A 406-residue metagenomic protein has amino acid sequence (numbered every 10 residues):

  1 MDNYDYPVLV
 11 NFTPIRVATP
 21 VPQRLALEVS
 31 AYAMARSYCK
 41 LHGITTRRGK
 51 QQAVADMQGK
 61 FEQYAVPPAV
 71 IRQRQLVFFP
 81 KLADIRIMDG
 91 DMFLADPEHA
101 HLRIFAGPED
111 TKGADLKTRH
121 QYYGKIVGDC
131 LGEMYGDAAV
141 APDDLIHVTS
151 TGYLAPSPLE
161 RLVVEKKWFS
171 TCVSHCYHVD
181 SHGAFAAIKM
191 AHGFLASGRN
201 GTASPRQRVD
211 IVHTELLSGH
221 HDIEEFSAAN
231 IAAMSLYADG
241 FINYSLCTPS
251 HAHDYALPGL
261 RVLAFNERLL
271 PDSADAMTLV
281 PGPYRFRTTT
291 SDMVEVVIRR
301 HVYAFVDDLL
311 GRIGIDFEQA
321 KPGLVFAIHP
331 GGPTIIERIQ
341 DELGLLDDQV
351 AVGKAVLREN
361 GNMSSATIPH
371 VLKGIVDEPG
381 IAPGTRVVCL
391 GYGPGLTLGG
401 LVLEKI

Functional and structural regions predicted by a protein language model:
M1-T118, I223-R300, A304-D308, Y392 (+1 more regions): Condensing-enzyme catalytic core mediating Claisen C-C bond formation in acyl metabolism
L9, Q207-I211, V387-C389: Short glycine-aspartate micro-motif
H101, A106-A114, T118-F194, V209-I211 (+1 more regions): Glycine- and small hydrophobic-enriched segments that form the cores of compact globular domains
C130-D143, Y303-L324, L343, I375-G380: Phosphate/pyrophosphate-binding loops at sites that engage ATP/ADP/AMP, CoA/4′-phosphopantetheine, polyphosphate
S150-T151, R161, F169, H175-R199 (+3 more regions): Claisen-condensing/thiolase-fold acyl-transfer catalytic domains that form or cleave C-C bonds in fatty acid
L154-E160, I211-A232, A264-P281, P333-D341 (+2 more regions): Active-site-adjacent elements of ketosynthase-type condensing enzymes
H192-T202, N230-S235: A generic local secondary-structure boundary/capping motif
L195-S204, H251-Y255, L310-E318, E378-P379: Alpha-helix termini
